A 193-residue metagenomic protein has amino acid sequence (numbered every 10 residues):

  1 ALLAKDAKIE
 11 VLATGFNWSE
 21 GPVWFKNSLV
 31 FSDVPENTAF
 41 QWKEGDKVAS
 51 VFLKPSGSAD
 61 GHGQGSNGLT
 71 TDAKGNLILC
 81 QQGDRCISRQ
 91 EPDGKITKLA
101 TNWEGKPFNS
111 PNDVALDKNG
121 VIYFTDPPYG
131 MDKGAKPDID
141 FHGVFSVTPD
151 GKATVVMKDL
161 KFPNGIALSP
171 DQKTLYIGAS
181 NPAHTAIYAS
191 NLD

Functional and structural regions predicted by a protein language model:
A1-D193: Sequence-structural signature of mature extracellular/luminal beta-sheet repeat domains, prominently beta-propellers
